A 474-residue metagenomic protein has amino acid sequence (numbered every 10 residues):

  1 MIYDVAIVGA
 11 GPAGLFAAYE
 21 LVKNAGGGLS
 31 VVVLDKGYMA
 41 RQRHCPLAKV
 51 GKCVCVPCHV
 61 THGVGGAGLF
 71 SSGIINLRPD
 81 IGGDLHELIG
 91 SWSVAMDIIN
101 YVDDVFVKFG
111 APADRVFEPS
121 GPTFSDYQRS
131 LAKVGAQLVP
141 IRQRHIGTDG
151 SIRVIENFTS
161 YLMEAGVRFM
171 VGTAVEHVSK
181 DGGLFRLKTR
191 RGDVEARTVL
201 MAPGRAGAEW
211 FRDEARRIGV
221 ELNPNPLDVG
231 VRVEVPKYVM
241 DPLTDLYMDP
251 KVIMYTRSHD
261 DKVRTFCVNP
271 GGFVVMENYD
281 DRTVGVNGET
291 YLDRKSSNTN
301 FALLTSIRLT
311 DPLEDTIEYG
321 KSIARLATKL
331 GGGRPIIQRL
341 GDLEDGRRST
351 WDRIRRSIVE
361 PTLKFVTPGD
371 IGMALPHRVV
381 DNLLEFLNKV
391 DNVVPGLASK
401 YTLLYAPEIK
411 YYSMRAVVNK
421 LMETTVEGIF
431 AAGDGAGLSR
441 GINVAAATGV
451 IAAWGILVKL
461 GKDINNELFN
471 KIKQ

Functional and structural regions predicted by a protein language model:
M1-G82, S120-Q474: Residues forming the flavin
C55-V56, G63-F117: Dinucleotide-binding Rossmann-like beta1-alpha1 core, especially the glycine-rich loop that anchors the ADP
